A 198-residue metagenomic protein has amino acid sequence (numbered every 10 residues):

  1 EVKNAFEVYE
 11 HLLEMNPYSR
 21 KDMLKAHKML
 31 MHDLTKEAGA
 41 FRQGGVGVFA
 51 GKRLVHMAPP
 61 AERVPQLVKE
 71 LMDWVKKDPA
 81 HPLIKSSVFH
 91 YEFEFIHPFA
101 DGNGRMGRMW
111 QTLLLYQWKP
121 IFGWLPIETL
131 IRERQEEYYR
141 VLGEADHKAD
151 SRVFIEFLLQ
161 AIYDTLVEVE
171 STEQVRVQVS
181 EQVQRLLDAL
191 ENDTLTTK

Functional and structural regions predicted by a protein language model:
E1-K198: FIC/Doc superfamily catalytic core
